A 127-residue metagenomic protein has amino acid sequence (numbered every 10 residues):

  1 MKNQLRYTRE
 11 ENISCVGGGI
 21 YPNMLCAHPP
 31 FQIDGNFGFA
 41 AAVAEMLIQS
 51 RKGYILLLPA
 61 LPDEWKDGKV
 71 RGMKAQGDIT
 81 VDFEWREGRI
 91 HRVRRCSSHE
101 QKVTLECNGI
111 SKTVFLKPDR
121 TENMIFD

Functional and structural regions predicted by a protein language model:
M1-D127: Non-catalytic C-terminal accessory modules of carbohydrate-active enzymes
